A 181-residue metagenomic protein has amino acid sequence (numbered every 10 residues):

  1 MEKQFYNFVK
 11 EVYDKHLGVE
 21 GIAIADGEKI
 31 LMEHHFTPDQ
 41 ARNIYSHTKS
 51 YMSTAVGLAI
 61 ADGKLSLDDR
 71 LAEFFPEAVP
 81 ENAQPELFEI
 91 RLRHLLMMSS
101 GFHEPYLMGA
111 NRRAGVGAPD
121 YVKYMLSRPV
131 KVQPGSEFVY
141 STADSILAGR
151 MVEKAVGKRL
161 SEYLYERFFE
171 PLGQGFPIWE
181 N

Functional and structural regions predicted by a protein language model:
M1-K10, D14, H94, K123-L126: Extended low-complexity intrinsically disordered regions
Q4-P38, L67: A short, well-structured edge-of-sheet supersecondary motif
E28, N43-D68, L95, A148-V152: Active-site SXXK
Q40-I44, A83-E86, Q133-Y140: Solvent-exposed loop and edge beta-strand segments that line ligand/cofactor-binding and catalytic clefts
Y45-Y51, L87-I90, V139-I146: Aromatic- and histidine-enriched alpha-helix N-cap/loop-to-helix transition segments that scaffold the rims
D62-F102, S127, A155-N181: Active-site helix/loop module of the DD-peptidase/beta-lactamase fold, centered on the serine-lysine SxxK catalytic
M108-N181: Catalytic-site signature segments of enzymes, centered on catalytic residues
